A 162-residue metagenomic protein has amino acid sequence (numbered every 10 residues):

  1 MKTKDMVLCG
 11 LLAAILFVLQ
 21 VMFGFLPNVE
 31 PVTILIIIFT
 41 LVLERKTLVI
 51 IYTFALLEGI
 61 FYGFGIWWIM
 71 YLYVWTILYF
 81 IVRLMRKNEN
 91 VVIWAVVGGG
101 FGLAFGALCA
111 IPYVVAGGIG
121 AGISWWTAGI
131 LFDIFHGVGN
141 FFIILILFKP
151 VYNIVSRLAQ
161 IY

Functional and structural regions predicted by a protein language model:
M1-I38, V42, K46-I50: Hydrophobic transmembrane alpha-helices
L12, L41, K46-L48, L57-F61 (+2 more regions): Juxtamembrane/disordered regions of integral membrane proteins
I15-M22, I38, V42, K46 (+6 more regions): Residues within alpha-helical transmembrane segments of multi-pass membrane proteins, especially transporters, ion
F17-E30, T53-N88, G117-G120: Interfacial aromatic-anchored transmembrane helix boundaries in multi-pass membrane proteins
L41-E44, I81-N88, K149-S156: Structural signal for the C-terminal ends of transmembrane alpha-helices and the immediately following loop
L48-G59, I93-G102: Central hydrophobic cores of alpha-helical transmembrane segments in multi-pass integral membrane proteins
G65-L72, N90-Y162: Membrane-embedded alpha-helical hairpins and interfacial helices in multi-pass inner-membrane proteins
